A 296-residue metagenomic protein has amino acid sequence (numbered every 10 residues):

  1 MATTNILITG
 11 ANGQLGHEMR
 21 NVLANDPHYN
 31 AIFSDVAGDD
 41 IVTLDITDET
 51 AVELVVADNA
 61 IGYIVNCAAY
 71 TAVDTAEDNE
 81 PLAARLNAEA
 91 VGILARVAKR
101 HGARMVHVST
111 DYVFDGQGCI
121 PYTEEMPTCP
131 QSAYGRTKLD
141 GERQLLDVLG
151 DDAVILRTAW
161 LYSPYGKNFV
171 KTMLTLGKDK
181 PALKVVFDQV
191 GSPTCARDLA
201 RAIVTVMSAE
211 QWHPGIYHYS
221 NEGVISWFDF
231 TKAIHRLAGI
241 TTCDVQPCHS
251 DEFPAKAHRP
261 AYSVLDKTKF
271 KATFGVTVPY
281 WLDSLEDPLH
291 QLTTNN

Functional and structural regions predicted by a protein language model:
T4-N25: N-terminal Rossmann NAD(P)H-binding glycine-rich loop of SDR-like oxidoreductase domains
T9, S34, I64-A68, M105-T110 (+2 more regions): SDR active-site strand-loop-helix element
D35-T50: Rossmann-fold cofactor-recognition segment
I46-L86, K99: NAD(P)H-binding glycine-rich loop region in Rossmannoid oxidoreductase-like domains and their noncatalytic homologs
R85, A90-I93, V113-F114, G118-L156 (+1 more regions): Catalytic helix-loop patch of NAD(P)-dependent Rossmann-fold dehydrogenases
R143-G191, R197-D198, V204: NAD(P)-dependent short-chain dehydrogenase/reductase
A202, A209-K256: Mid/C-terminal beta-alpha module of Rossmann-like enzyme folds, strongest in SDR-family dehydrogenases/epimerases
W281-N296: Amphipathic terminal alpha-helices
